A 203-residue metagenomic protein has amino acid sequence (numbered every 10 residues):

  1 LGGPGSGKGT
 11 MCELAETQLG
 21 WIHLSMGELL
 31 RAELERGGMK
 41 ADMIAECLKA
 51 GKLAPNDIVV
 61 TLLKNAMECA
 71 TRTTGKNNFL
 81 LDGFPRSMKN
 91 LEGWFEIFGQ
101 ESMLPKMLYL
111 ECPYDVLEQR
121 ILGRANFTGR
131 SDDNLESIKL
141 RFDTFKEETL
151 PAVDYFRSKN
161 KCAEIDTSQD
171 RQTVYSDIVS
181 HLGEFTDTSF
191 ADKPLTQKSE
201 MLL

Functional and structural regions predicted by a protein language model:
L1-L203: Glycine-rich phosphate-binding loop of ATP-dependent small-molecule kinases
